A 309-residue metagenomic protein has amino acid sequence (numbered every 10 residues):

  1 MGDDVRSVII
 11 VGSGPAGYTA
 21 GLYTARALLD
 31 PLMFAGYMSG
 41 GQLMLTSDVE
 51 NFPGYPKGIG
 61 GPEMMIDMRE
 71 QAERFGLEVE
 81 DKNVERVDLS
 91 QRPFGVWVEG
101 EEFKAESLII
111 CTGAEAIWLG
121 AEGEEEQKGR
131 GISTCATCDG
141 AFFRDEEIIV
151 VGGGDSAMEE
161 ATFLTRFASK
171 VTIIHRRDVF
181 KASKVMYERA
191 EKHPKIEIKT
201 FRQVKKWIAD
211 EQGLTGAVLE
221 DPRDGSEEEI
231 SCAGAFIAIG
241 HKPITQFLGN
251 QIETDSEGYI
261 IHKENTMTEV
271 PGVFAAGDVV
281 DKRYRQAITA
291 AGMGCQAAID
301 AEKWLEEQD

Functional and structural regions predicted by a protein language model:
D3-F75, E146, M158-K184, K199 (+1 more regions): Beta1-alpha1 glycine-rich phosphate/pyrophosphate-binding loop at the start of Rossmann-like nucleotide-binding domains
V5-S7, D81-K82, R144-E146, F201 (+2 more regions): Phosphate-coordination loops involved in phosphoryl transfer and adenosine-cofactor binding
G14-P15, M38, A114-A116, D155-S156 (+1 more regions): Residue-level detector of alpha-helix initiation sites
A72-V98, E102-A105, R166-E264, K303-D309: A Rossmann-like FAD-binding core segment of flavoenzymes
V79-A141: Glycine/small-residue-rich loop that forms an oxyanion/phosphate-binding "nest" at active or ligand-binding sites
E115, G120, E125-F142, A238-T289 (+3 more regions): FAD-site-proximal beta/loop scaffold in flavoenzymes
